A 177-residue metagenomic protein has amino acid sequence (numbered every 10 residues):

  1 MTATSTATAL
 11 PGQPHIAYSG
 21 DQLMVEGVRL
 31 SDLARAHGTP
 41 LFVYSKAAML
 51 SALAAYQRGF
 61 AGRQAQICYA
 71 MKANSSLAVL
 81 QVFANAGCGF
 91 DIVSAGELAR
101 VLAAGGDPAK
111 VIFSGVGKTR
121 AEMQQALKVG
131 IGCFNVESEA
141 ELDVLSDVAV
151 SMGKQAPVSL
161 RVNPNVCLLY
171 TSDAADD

Functional and structural regions predicted by a protein language model:
M1-P157: A charged N-terminal "starter" segment
S5, D176-D177: Short stretches within intrinsically disordered, low-complexity N-terminal or propeptide regions
A121, C167-L169: Short acidic/His/Gly/Ser-rich catalytic and metal-binding motifs that mark active-site loops of diverse hydrolases
V162-V166: Glycine-rich beta-alpha junction loops
Y170-A175: Conserved small/polar residues in nucleotide/adenosyl-binding loops
